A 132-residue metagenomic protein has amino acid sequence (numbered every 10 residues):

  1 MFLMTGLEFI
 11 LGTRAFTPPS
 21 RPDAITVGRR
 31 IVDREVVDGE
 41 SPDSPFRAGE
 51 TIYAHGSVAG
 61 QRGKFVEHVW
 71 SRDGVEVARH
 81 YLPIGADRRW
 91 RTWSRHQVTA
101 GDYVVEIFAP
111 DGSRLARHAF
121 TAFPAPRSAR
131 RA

Functional and structural regions predicted by a protein language model:
M1-G6: Hydrophobic membrane-insertion alpha-helices, especially the h-region of bacterial N-terminal signal peptides
L7-R47, P124-A132: Short, compositionally biased P/S/T/A/G/V-rich stretches that sit at domain boundaries
T51-A59: Short edge beta-strand/loop segments characteristic of extracellular beta-sandwich folds
H68-R72, I107: Conserved aromatic beta-strand anchor motif in extracellular beta-sandwich/beta-rich domains
V77-D87, T121: Solvent-exposed serine/threonine-rich low-complexity stretches and specific carbohydrate-binding patches
R88-Q97: Exposed aromatic-hydrophobic patches
A100-G112: Short, aromatic- and glycine-rich surface loops/edge beta-strands on solvent-exposed regions
L115-A122: Edge beta-strands of extracellular beta-sandwich domains
